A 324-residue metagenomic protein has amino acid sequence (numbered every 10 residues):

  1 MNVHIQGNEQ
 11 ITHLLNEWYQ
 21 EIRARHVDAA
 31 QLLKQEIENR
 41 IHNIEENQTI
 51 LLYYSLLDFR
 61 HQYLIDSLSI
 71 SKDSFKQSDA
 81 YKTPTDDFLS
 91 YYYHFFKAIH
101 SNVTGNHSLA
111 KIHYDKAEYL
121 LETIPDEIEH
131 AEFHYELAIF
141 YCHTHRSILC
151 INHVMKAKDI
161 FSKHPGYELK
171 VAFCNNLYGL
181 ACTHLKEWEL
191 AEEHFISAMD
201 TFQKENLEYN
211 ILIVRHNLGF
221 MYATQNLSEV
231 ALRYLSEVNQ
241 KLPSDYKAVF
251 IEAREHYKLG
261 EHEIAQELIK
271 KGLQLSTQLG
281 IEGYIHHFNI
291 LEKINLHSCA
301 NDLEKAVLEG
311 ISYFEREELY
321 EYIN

Functional and structural regions predicted by a protein language model:
M1-H94, L268-I269, L275, F288-N324: Flexible inter-repeat linkers and adjacent short helices within tandem amphipathic alpha-helical repeat scaffolds
Q6-G7, H26, E46-T49, T85-D87 (+8 more regions): Short coil/turn linker motifs that delimit alpha-helical repeat modules in TPR/alpha-solenoid proteins
Q10, L51, D86-S90, H130 (+4 more regions): Residues that mark the junctions of alpha-helical repeat units in TPR/alpha-solenoid scaffolds
L14-A24, S55-D66, Y91-G105, E132-H145 (+4 more regions): Tandem amphipathic alpha-helical repeat scaffolds
I22-E38, Y63-Q77, G105-K116, R146-K156 (+3 more regions): Helix-turn-helix repeat elements of alpha-solenoid scaffolds
Q35-H42, F75-T83, D115-D126, M155-G166 (+4 more regions): Amphipathic alpha-helical segments of tetratricopeptide repeats
T49-H61, L68-F140, H153, I160-F161: Internal alpha-solenoid helical repeat scaffolds
F140-Y209: Solenoidal tandem-repeat scaffolds enriched in leucines and small polar residues
